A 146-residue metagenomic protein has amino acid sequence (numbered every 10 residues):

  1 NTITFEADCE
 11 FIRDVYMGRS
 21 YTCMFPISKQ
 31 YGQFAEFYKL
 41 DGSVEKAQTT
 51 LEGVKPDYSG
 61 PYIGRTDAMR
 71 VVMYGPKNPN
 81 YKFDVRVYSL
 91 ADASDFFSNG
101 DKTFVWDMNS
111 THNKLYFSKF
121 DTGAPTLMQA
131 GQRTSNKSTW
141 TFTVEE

Functional and structural regions predicted by a protein language model:
T4-E6, E52-V54, F117-A124: Short amphipathic alpha-helical surface micro-motifs
T4-K46: Acidic (Asp/Glu-rich), glycine- and aromatic
Y21-P26, L51-V54, M128-S135: Extracellular polysaccharide-recognition and catalytic grooves
F37-T66: Extended amphipathic alpha-helical segments with heptad-repeat/coiled-coil character used for oligomerization, fusion
I63-E146: Beta-strand-rich recognition/accessory modules
